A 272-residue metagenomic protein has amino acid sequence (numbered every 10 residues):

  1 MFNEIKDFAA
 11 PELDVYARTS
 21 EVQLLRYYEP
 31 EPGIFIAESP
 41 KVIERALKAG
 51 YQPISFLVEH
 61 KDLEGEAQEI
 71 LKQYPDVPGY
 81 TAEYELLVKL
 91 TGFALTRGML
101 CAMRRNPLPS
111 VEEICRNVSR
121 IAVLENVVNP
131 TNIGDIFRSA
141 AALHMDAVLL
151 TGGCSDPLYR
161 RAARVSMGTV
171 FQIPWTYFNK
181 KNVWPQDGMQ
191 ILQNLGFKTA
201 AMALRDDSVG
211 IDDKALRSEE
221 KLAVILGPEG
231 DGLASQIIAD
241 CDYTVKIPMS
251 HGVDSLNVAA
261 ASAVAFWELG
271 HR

Functional and structural regions predicted by a protein language model:
M1-E66, C154-S155: Boundary-proximal intrinsically disordered activation/regulatory segments immediately upstream of a helical core
F2-A9, P78-E83, P174-W184, V245: Short acidic-hydrophobic, aromatic-tinged amphipathic segments that line or gate anion-handling sites
I5, F35, E125-N126, T151-G152 (+4 more regions): Glycine- and other small-residue-rich loops at beta-strand/loop junctions that grip anionic moieties
G65-D76, I237: Short, aromatic/basic amphipathic alpha-helical patches
L71, D76-T96: Glycine/small-residue-rich loop that forms an oxyanion/phosphate-binding "nest" at active or ligand-binding sites
M99-C101, S139-L143, P157-F171, S235-R272: Structured adenosyl-cofactor binding patch, chiefly the S-adenosyl-L-methionine
P107-D207: RNA substrate-binding interface of SAM-dependent RNA methyltransferases
A200-G252: Active-site/ligand-binding-proximal alpha/beta "capping" segment
